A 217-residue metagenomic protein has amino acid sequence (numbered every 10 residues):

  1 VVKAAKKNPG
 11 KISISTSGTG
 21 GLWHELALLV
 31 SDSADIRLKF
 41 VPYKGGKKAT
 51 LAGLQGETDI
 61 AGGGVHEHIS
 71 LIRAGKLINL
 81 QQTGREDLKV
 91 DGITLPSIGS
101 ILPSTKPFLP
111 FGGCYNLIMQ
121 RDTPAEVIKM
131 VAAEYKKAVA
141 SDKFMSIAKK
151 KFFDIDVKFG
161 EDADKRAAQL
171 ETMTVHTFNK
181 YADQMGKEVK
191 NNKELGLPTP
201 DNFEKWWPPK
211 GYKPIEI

Functional and structural regions predicted by a protein language model:
V1-A49, I98, C114-I147: Hinge/capping helix and adjacent helix->loop/strand transition within the periplasmic-binding protein
V2-S13, R73-A74, E126, D142 (+2 more regions): Immediate post-signal peptide segment of exported/extracytoplasmic ligand-binding proteins
N8-I12, I36, L54-G63, K76-I78 (+1 more regions): Alpha-to-beta junction loops
T16, P42, N79-Q82, S97 (+1 more regions): Structural signal for conserved beta-strand scaffold positions within catalytic alpha/beta enzyme cores
G18, V41-L51, Q55, G64-E67 (+1 more regions): Short helix-initiation/N-cap motifs at beta->coil->alpha
A27, D91-T94, G160: Short aromatic-enriched loop/helix-cap "lid" or pocket-rim segments at secondary-structure transitions that line
H68-A140, M145, L195-I217: C-terminal lobe and pocket-closing loops of periplasmic/extracytoplasmic Venus-flytrap solute-binding proteins
I118-Q184: Secondary-structure end/capping motifs
